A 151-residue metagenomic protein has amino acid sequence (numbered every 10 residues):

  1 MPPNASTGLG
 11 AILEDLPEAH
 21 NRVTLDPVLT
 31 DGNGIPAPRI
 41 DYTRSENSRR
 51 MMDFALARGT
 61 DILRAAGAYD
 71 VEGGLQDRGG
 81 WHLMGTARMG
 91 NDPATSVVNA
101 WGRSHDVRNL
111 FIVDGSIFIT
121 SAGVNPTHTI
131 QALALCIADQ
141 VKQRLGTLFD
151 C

Functional and structural regions predicted by a protein language model:
M1-T7, A11, K142, T147-C151: Mid-to-C-terminal "cap/lid" subdomains and adjacent gly/pro-rich loops that border and regulate access to redox
P2-D15, H20, I35-S121, T127: A glycine-rich dinucleotide-binding beta-alpha-beta segment and adjacent secondary-structure elements that constitute
L29: Predominantly soluble domains enriched in secretory-pathway, periplasmic, or organellar proteins
G59-R64, A134-L148: Internal hydrophobic alpha-helix adjacent to the cofactor/substrate pocket in enzyme cavities
L75-H82, D139-C151: Active-site-proximal substrate-binding core of FAD-dependent oxidoreductases
T120-V141: A conserved FAD-binding loop/helix module that cradles the flavin
